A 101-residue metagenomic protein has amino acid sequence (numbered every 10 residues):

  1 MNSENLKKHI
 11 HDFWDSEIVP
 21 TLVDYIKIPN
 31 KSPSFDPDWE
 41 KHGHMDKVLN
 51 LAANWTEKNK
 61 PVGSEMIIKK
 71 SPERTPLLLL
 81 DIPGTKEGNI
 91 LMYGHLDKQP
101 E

Functional and structural regions predicted by a protein language model:
N2-E101: Acidic/His- and Gly-rich active-site-bordering loop/insert found across diverse amide/peptide-bond hydrolases
